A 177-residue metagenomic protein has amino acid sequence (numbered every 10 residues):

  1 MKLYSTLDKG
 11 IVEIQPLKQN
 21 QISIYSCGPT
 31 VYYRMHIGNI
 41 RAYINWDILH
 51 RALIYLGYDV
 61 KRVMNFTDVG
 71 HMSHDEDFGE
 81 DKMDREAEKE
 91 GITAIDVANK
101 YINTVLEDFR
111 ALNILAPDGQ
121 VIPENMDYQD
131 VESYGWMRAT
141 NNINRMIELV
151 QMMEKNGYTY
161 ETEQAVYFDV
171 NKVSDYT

Functional and structural regions predicted by a protein language model:
M1-T177: NTP-dependent nucleotidyl-transfer catalytic core
